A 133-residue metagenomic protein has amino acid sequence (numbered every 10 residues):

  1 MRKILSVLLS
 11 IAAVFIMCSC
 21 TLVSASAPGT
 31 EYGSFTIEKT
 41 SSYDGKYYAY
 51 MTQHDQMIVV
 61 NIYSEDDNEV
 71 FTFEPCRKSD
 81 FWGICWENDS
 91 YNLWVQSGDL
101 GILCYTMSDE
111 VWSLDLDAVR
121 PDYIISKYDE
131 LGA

Functional and structural regions predicted by a protein language model:
I4-S24: Sec-dependent N-terminal signal peptides of Gram-positive bacterial secreted proteins and lipoproteins
C20-C76: N-terminal export/targeting and maturation segments
G33-T40, R77-W86, P121-G132: Repeated scaffold domains used in trafficking and secretory/extracellular systems, primarily beta-propellers
G45-Q53, D89-I102: Short beta-strand elements that form the blades of beta-propeller/WD-repeat-like and other beta-sheet-rich scaffold
F71-P75, S113-R120: Beta-propeller fold detector
D80-G83, Y91, L100, A118: Intrinsically disordered, low-complexity regulatory regions of eukaryotic proteins
V95, L100-E110, L114-D115: Short, exposed beta-strand-loop hairpins at the edges of beta-sheets in extracellular/periplasmic proteins
